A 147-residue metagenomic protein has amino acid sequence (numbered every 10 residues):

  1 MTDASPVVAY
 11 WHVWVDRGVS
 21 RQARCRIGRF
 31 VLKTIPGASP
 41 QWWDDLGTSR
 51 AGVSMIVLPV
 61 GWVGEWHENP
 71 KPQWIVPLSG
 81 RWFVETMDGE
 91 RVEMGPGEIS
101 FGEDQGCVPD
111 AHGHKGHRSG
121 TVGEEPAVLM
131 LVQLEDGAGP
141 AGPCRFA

Functional and structural regions predicted by a protein language model:
M1-W14: Short acidic, Pro/Gly- and aromatic-enriched capping/linker segments at domain boundaries
T2-S5, G47, E65-W66, F83: Short loop/turn motifs at secondary-structure junctions and domain boundaries
D16-W66, P72, P126-A127, V132: A short glycine-rich, His/Asp/Glu-containing loop-to-beta-strand
P70-D88: Glycine- and acidic-residue-biased ligand/ion/polar-headgroup-sensing regions
D88-G106: Short acidic-glycine-tyrosine-enriched beta hairpin
M94, C107-S119: Short, Lys/Arg- and Gly-enriched loop/turn segments at beta-strand edges
F101, H114-G139: A short hydrophobic beta-strand segment most commonly corresponding to one strand of the jelly-roll/cupin
